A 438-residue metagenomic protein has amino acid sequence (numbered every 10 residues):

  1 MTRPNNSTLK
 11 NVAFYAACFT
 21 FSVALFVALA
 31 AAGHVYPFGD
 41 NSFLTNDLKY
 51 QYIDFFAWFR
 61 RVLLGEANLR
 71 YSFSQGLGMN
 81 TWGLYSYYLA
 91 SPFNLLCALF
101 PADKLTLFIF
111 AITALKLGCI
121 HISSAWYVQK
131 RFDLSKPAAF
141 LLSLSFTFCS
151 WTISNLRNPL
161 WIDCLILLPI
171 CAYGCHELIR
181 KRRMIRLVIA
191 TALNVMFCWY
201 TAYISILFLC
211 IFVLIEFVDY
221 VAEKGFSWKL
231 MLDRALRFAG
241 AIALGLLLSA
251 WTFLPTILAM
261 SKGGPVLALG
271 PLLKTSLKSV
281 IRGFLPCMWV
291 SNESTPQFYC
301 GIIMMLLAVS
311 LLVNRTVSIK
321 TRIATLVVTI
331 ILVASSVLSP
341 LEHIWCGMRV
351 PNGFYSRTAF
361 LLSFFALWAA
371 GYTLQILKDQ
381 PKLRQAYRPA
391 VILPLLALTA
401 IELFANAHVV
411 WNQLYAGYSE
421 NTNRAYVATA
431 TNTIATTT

Functional and structural regions predicted by a protein language model:
M1-H34, D233-R237: Start-transfer (signal-anchor) and selected internal transmembrane alpha helices of multi-pass inner/ER membrane
M1-S7, K130-L134, H176-R186, E216-D233 (+5 more regions): Membrane-interface junctions at the ends of membrane-embedded or membrane-associated helices
C18-A30, M305-V309, I330-A334, P394-A407 (+1 more regions): Hydrophobic core of alpha-helical transmembrane segments in multi-pass integral membrane proteins
A24-S124, L144-I166, I204, M260-P265 (+3 more regions): Membrane-interface coil-to-helix junctions
N46-F59, G78, P92, L230 (+8 more regions): Periplasmic/ER-lumenal interhelical loops and adjacent helix-loop junctions in multi-pass membrane proteins
A111-C119, I162-I170, I206, Y299-M304 (+2 more regions): Membrane-embedded alpha-helical segments of multi-pass membrane proteins, especially the transmembrane helices
T113, L117-Y127, R131, K136-Y220 (+3 more regions): Membrane-embedded helix bundles of polyisoprenyl
N194-M196, R357-F365, K378, Q385-T438: Membrane-embedded alpha-helical segments of integral membrane proteins
